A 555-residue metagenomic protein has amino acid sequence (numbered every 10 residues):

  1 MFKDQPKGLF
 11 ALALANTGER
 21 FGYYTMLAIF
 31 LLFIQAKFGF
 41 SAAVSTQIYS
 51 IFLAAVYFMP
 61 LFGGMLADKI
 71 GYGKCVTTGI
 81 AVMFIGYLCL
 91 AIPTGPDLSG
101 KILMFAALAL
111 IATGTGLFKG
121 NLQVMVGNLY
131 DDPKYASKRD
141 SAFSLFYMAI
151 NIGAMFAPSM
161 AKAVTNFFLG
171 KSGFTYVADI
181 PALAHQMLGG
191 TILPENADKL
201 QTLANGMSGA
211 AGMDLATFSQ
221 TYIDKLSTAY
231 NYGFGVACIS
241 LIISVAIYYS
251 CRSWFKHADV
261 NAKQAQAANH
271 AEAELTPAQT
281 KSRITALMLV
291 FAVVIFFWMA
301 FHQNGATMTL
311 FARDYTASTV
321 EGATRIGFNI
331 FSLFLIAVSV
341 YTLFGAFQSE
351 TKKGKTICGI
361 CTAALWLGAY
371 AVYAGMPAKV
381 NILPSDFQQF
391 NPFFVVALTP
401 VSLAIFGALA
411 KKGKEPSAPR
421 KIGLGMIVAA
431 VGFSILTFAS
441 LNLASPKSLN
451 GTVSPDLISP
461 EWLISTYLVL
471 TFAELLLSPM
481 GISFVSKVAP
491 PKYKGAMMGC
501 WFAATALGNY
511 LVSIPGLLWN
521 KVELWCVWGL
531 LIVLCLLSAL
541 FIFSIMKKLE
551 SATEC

Functional and structural regions predicted by a protein language model:
M1-K7, D132-D140, K162-K379, S402 (+2 more regions): Intracellular loop-helix junctions on the cytosolic face of multi-pass helical membrane proteins
K3-L53, F301-F311, A369-V380: Helix-loop boundary and gating motifs at the non-cytosolic
T17, S99-N121, S445-L476: Hydrophobic core of transmembrane alpha-helices in multi-pass small-molecule transporters, especially MFS/SLC-type
A28, F62, I85, I152-F168 (+3 more regions): A gly/Pro-rich, aromatic-decorated transmembrane alpha-helix motif that marks the paired, flexible gating helices
A42-A43, P133-F146, Y230, N381-I382 (+2 more regions): Loop-to-transmembrane helix entry/capping segments in MFS-fold secondary transporters and related SLC/MFSD carriers
Q47-D68, M155-A157, Q389-F406: Central cavity-lining transmembrane alpha-helices of secondary-active solute carriers, predominantly the Major
L66, V126, V164, I405 (+2 more regions): Hydrophobic alpha-helical transmembrane and interfacial-helix anchor sites in secondary transporters
G79-S99, W366-P377, L424-P455: C-terminal ends and interior cores of transmembrane alpha-helices in multi-pass membrane transporters/permeases
